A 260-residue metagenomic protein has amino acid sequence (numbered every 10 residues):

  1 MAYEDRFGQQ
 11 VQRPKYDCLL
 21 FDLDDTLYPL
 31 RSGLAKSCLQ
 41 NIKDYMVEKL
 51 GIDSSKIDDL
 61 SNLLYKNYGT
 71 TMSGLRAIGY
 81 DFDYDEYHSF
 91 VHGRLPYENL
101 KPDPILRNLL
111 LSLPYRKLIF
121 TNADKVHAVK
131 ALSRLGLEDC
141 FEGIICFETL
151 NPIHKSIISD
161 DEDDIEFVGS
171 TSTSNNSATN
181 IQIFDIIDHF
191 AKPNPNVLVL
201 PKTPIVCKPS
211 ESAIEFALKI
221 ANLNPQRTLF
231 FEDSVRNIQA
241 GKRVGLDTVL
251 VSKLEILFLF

Functional and structural regions predicted by a protein language model:
M1-Y16, L111, K125-F260: Asp-based, Mg2+/Mn2+-dependent phosphohydrolase catalytic module
A2-F21, T26-P104, Y115, D124-V129: N-terminal helical cap/lid subdomain that shapes the substrate entry/recognition surface in HAD-like hydrolases
G33, Y97-K101, I119, P201-P209: Short, surface-exposed alpha-helical recognition segments that flank or form part of ligand/macromolecule-binding
C38, I42, F120, F230-F231 (+1 more regions): Conserved short hydrophobic patches within well-ordered secondary structure
D53-K56, L110-R116, N222-P225: Short, surface-exposed connector motifs at secondary-structure boundaries
P104, N108-L118, E211: Internal catalytic-core helix/loop-beta-alpha segment that presents or stabilizes conserved functional determinants
